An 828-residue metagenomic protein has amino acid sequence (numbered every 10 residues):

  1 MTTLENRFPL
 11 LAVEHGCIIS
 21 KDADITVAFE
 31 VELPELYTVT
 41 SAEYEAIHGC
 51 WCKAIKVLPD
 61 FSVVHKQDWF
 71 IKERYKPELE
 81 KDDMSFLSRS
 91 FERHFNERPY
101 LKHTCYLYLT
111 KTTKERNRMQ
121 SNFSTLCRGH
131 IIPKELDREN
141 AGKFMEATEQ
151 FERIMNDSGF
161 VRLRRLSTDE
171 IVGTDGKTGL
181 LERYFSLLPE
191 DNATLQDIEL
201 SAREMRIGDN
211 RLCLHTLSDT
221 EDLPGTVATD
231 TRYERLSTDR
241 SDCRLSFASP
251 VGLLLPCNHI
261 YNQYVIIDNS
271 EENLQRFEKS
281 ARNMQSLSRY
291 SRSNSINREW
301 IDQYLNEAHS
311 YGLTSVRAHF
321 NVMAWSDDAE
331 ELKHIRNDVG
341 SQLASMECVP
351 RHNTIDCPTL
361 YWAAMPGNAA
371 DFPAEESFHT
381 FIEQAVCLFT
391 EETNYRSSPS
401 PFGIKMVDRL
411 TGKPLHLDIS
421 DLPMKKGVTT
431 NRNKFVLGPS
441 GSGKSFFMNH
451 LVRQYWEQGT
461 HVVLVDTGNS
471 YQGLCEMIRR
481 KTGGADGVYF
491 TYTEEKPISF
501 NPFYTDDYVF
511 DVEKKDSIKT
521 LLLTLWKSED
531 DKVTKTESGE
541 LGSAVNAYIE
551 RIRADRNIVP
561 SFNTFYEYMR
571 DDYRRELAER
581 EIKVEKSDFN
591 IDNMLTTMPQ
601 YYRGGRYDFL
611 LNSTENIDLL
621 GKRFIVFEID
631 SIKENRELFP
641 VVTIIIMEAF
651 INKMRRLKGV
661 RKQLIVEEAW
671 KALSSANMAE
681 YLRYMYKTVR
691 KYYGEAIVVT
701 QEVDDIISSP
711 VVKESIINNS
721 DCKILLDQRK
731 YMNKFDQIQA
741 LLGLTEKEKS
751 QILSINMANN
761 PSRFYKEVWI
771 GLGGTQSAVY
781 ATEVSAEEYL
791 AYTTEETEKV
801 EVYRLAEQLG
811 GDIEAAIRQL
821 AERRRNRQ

Functional and structural regions predicted by a protein language model:
M1-E392: Extended, folded cores of ATP/NTP-driven motor/assembly subunits in large transport and secretion machines
C17-A23, N96-L101, S310-S315, V407-R409 (+3 more regions): Short glycine/proline-enriched loop/turn "hinge" motifs that connect secondary-structure elements and lie
I25, H103-C105, H461, R623 (+1 more regions): The start of beta-strands in P-loop NTPase/AAA+ ATPase cores
P34, S41-V57, L255, C348-V349 (+9 more regions): P-loop NTPase motor domains
L79-M84, S121-L126, G367-A370, M477-T482 (+5 more regions): Short secondary-structure boundary/capping segments
H94, V509-P560, T564, P710-Q828: P-loop NTPase motor core of the ASCE superfamily
L126-I154, M346, G438-G443, A791-A816: Short, cationic low-complexity segments
S420-S442, F446-R453, V462-Q472, V488-K496 (+2 more regions): Conserved P-loop NTPase motor cores
